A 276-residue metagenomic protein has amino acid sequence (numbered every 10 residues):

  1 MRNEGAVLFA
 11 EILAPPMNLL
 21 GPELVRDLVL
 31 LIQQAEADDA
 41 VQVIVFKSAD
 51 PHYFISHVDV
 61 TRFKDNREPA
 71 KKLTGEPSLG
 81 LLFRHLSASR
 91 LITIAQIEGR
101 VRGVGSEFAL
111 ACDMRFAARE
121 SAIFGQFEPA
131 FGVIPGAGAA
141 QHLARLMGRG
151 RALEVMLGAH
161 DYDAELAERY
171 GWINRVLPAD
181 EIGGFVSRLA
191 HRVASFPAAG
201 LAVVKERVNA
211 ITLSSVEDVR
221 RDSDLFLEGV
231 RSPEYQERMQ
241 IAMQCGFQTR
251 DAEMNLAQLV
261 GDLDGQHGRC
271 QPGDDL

Functional and structural regions predicted by a protein language model:
M1-E4, P51, A159-A164, G184 (+1 more regions): C-terminal alpha-helix plus adjacent terminal tail
M1-K47, R84, G268-C270, D275-L276: Conserved CoA-thioester-binding segment of acyl-CoA-metabolizing enzymes
A10, D27-L28, F46, D59 (+6 more regions): Terminal peptide-recognition signature
V25, L79, A140, R149-A152 (+3 more regions): A general structural signal for well-ordered alpha-helical segments in protein cores
L31-A35, L86-S89, V193, G229: Hydrophobic helix-cap positions at the C-terminus of alpha-helices in RecA-like/P-loop ATPase nucleotide-binding cores
S48-L82, V101, A130: Glycine- (often His-adjacent) and acidic-residue-rich active-site loop that binds/positions the CoA thioester
R84-A199: Crotonase-fold acyl-CoA enzyme core
